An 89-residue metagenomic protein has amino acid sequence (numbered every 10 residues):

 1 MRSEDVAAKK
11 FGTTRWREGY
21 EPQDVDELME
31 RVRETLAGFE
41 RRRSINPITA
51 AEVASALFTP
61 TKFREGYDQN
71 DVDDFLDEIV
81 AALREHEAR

Functional and structural regions predicted by a protein language model:
M1-R89: Acidic, negatively charged sequence signal that fires either on conserved catalytic/metal-binding carboxylates
